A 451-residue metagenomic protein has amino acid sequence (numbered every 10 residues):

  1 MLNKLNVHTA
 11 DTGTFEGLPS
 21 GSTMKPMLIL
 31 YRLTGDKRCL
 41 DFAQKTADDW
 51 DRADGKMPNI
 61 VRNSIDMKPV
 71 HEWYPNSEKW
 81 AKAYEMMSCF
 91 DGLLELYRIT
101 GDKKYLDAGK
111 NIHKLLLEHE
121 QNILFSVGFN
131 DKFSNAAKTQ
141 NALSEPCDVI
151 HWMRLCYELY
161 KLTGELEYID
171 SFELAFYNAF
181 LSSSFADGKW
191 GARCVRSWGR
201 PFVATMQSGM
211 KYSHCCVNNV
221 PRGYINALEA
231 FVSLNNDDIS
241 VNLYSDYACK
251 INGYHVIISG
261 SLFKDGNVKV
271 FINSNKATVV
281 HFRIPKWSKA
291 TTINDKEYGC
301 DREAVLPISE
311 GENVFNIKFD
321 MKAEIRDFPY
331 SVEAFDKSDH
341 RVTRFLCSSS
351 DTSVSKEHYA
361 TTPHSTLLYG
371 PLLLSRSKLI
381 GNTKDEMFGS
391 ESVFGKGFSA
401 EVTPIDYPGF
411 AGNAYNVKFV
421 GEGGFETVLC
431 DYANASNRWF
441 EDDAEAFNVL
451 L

Functional and structural regions predicted by a protein language model:
M1, Y31-Q44, D51, Y97-K110 (+2 more regions): Structural helix-adjacent loops and short alpha-helical linkers that scaffold large soluble proteins
M1-A10, D41-V61, A108-F125, L174-F185: Long, well-ordered core segments of solenoidal/helical folds
E16-R32, A81-R98, A142-Y160, C216-L228: Well-ordered alpha-helical segments within folded domains of soluble proteins
A43, G109, D170-F263, F319-L451: C-terminal beta-rich recognition modules with glycine/proline-rich loops and embedded aromatic residues
K110-T205: Non-catalytic carbohydrate-binding regions of carbohydrate-active enzymes
V268, R302-L306, N313: Short strand-edge motifs at loop-to-beta-strand transitions and within beta-strands of extracellular beta-rich domains
K276-K286: Surface-exposed beta-strand/loop patches in extracellular or lumenal glycoproteins
S288-I308, I325-S331: Solvent-exposed beta-strand/loop surfaces of large extracellular or lumenal domains
